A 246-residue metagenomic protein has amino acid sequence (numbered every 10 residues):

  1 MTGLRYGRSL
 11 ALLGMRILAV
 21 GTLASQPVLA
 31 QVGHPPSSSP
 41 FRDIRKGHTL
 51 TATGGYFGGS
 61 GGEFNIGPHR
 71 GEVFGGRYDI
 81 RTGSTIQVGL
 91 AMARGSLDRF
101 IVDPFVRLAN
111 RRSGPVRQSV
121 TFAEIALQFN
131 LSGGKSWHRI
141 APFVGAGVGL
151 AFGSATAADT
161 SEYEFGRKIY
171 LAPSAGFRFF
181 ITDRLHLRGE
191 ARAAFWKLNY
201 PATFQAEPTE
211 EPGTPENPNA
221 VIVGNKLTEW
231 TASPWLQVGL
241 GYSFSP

Functional and structural regions predicted by a protein language model:
M1-I44, S245-P246: Cleavable N-terminal export/targeting peptides
L29-R81, G153, P218, T228-P246: Short glycine/proline- and aromatic-enriched beta-strand/turn motifs that initiate or cap beta-hairpins
L50-Y56, L90-R94, V144-L150, F177 (+2 more regions): Transmembrane beta-barrel strands of outer-membrane/channel proteins
G58-G62, R107-R111, T156-S161, N217-N225: Extracytoplasmic loops and strand-loop junctions of Gram-negative outer membrane beta-barrel proteins
R77-E162, G166-K168, S233, Q237-P246: Gram-negative (and chloroplast) outer-membrane scaffold detector with strong preference for beta-barrel transmembrane
I101, T182-P246: Predominantly the C-terminal beta-signal and adjacent terminal strand-loop region of outer-membrane beta-barrel
E162-F180: A contiguous pocket-lining binding segment that forms or flanks enzyme active sites
